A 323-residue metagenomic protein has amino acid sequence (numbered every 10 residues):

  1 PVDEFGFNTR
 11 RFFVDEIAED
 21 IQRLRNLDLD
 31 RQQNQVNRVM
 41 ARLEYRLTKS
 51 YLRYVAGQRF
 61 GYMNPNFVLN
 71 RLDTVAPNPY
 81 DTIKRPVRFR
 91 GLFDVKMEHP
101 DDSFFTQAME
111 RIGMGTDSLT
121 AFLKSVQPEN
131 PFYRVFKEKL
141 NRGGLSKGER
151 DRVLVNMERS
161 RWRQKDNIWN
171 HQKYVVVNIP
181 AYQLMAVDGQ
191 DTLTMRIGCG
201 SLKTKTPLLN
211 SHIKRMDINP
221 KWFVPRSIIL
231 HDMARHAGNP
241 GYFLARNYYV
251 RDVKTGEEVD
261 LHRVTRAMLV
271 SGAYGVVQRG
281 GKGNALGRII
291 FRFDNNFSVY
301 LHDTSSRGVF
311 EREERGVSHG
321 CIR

Functional and structural regions predicted by a protein language model:
P1-D81, P86: Cationic-aromatic interfacial patches
L29, K49-R53, L72, R88 (+1 more regions): Well-ordered beta-sheet/strand-loop patches within structured domains
